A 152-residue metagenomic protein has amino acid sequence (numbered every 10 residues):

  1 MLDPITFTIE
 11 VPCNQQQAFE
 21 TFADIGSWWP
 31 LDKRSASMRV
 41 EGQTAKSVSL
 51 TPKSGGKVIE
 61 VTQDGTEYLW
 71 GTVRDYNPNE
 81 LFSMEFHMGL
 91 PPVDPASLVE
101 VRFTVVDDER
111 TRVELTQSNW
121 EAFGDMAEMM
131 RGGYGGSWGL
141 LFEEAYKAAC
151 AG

Functional and structural regions predicted by a protein language model:
M1-T44: Hydrophobic ligand-binding cavity/cleft-lining segments
V11-C13, P52, D75: Conserved strand-loop elements at the edges of beta-sheets that form or border functional pockets
A18-F22, V58, V73, M84 (+3 more regions): Hydrophobic pocket/interface hotspot
M38-E41, K46, K147-G152: Short, highly charged C-terminal tails/helix-capping segments
S49, I59-R110, S118: Hydrophobic-ligand binding "helix-grip"
S118-G152: A conserved amphipathic terminal alpha-helix motif
